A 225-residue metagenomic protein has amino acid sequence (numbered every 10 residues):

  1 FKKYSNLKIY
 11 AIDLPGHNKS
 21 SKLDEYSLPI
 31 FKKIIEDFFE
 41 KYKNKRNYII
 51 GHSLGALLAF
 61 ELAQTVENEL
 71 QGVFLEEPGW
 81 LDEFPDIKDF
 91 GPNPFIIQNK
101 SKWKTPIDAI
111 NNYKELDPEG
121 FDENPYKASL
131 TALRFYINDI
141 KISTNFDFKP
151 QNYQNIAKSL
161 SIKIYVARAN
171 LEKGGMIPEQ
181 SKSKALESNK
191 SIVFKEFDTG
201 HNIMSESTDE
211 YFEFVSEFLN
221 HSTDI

Functional and structural regions predicted by a protein language model:
F1-I9: Short amphipathic alpha-helix adjacent to the substrate-entry channel of hydrolases
K8-I50, E213: Active-site loop/oxyanion-hole signature of alpha/beta-hydrolase fold enzymes
L14-N18, W80, G200-I203: Alpha/beta-hydrolase active-site loop signature
G51-G55, A59: Gly/Ala-rich beta-loop-alpha elbow adjacent to hydrolase catalytic centers
Q64, V73-K102: Flexible "cap/lid" loop of the alpha/beta hydrolase fold
P85-D86, K100-S159: Conserved alpha/beta-hydrolase catalytic His-Asp/Glu region
I164-T199: Conserved loop-alpha-helix segment in the C-terminal half of the alpha/beta-hydrolase fold that carries the catalytic
T199-F212: Catalytic histidine-centered segment of alpha/beta-hydrolase-like enzymes
